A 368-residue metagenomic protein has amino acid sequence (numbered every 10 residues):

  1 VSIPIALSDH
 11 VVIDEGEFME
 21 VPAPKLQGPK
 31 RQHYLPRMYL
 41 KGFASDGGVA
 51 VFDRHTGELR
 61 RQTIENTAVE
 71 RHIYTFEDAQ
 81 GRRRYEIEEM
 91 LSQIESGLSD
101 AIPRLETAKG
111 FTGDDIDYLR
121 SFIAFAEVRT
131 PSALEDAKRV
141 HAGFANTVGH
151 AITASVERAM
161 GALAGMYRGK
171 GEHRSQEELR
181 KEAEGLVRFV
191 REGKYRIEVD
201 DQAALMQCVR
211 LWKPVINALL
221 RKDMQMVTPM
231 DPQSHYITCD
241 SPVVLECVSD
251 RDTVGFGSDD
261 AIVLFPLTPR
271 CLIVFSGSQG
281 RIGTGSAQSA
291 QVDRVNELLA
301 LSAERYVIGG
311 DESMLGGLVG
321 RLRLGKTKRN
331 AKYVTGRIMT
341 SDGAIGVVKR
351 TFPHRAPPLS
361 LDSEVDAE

Functional and structural regions predicted by a protein language model:
S2-R31, L35-E368: Alpha-helical structural context detector biased toward long hydrophobic helices
